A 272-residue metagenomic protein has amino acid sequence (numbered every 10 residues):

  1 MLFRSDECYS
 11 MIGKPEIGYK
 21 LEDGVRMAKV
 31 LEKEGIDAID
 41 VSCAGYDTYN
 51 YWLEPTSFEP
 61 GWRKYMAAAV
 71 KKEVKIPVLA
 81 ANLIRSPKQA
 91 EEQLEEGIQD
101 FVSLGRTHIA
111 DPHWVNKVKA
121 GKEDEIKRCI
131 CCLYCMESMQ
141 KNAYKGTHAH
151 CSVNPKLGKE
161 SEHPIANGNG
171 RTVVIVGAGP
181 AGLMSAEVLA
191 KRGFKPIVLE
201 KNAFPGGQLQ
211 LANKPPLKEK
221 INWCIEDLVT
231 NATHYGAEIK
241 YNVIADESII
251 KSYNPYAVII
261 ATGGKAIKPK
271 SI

Functional and structural regions predicted by a protein language model:
M1-V176, P180, M184-K191, P196 (+2 more regions): Flavin-dependent oxidoreductase catalytic cores
K29, A68, V229-T230, K251: Surface-exposed alpha-helical segments enriched in charged/polar residues
E59-R63, S103, P216-W223, I239-K240 (+1 more regions): Short, structured secondary-structure boundary patches
Q89, Q208, I249: Phosphate- and divalent-cation-binding pockets in alpha/beta enzyme and binding domains that engage nucleotide-derived
I98, G121-K122, L217-K218, T233 (+1 more regions): Short alpha-helix boundary/capping motifs
I130-Q140, A166-N167, Y235-I272: FAD-binding core/adjacent interface of flavoenzyme oxidoreductases
I175-E238, N242, I267-S271: Beta1-alpha1 glycine-rich phosphate/pyrophosphate-binding loop at the start of Rossmann-like nucleotide-binding domains
